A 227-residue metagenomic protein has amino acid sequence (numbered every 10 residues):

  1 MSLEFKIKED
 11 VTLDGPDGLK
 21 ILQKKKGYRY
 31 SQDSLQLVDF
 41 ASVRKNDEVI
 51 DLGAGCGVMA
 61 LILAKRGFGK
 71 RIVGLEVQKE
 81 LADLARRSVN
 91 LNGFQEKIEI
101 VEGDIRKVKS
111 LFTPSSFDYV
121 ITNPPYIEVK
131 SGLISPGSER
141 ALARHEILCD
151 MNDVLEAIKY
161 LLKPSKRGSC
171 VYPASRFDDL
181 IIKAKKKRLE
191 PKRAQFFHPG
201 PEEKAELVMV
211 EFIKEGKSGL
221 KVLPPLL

Functional and structural regions predicted by a protein language model:
S2-R44: Class I SAM-dependent transferase core
L22, E99-V101, K192-Q195: General small-molecule cofactor/ligand-binding pocket signal
Y28-Y30, C56, E202: Short glycine/threonine-rich catalytic loop with a Thr-x-Gly-x-Asp
L37, N123, V154, F212: Residue-level signal for inorganic ion chemistry
D39-L133: Conserved SAM/SAH cofactor-binding pocket of Class I
P124-D153: Mobile active-site "lid"/loop adjacent to the S-adenosyl-L-methionine
L148-A205: Conserved Class I SAM-dependent methyltransferase catalytic core
P201-L227: Flexible, glycine-/basic-rich loop-and-beta segments that form/coincide with the SAM-dependent methyltransferase
